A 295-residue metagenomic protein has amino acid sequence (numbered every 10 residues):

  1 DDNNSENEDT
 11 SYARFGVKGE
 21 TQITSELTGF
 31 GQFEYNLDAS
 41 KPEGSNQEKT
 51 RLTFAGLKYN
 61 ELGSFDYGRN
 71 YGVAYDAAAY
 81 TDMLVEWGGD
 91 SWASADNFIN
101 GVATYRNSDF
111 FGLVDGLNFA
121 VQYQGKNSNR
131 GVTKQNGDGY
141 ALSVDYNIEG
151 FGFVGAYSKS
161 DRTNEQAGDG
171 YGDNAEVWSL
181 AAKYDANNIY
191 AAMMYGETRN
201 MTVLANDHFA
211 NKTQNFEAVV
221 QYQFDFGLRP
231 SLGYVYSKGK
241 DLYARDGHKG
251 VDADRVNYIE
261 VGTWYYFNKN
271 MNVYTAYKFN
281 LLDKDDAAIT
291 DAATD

Functional and structural regions predicted by a protein language model:
D1, Q32-E34, G68-N70, N118-Q124 (+5 more regions): Transmembrane beta-strands of outer-membrane beta-barrel proteins
D1-D2, L37-E43, V73-A77, G125-G131 (+6 more regions): Gram-negative outer-membrane beta-barrel proteins
D1-K126, N136-D138, D145-G152: Outer membrane beta-barrel
E6-S11, N46-Q47, S94-N97, K134-N136 (+4 more regions): Short sequence motifs at beta-strands and strand-loop junctions characteristic of Gram-negative outer-membrane
Q47-E48, M83-W87, A210-N211, G247-V251 (+1 more regions): Flexible, surface-exposed loop regions and adjacent strand-edge segments of Gram-negative outer-membrane beta-barrel
A103, V261, Y265-F267, A293-D295: Outer-membrane beta-barrel "beta-signal"
G137-V261, Y265-Y266: Detector for outer-membrane/organellar transmembrane beta-barrel domains, recognizing the amphipathic beta-strand
K269-D295: Predominantly the C-terminal beta-signal and adjacent terminal strand-loop region of outer-membrane beta-barrel
